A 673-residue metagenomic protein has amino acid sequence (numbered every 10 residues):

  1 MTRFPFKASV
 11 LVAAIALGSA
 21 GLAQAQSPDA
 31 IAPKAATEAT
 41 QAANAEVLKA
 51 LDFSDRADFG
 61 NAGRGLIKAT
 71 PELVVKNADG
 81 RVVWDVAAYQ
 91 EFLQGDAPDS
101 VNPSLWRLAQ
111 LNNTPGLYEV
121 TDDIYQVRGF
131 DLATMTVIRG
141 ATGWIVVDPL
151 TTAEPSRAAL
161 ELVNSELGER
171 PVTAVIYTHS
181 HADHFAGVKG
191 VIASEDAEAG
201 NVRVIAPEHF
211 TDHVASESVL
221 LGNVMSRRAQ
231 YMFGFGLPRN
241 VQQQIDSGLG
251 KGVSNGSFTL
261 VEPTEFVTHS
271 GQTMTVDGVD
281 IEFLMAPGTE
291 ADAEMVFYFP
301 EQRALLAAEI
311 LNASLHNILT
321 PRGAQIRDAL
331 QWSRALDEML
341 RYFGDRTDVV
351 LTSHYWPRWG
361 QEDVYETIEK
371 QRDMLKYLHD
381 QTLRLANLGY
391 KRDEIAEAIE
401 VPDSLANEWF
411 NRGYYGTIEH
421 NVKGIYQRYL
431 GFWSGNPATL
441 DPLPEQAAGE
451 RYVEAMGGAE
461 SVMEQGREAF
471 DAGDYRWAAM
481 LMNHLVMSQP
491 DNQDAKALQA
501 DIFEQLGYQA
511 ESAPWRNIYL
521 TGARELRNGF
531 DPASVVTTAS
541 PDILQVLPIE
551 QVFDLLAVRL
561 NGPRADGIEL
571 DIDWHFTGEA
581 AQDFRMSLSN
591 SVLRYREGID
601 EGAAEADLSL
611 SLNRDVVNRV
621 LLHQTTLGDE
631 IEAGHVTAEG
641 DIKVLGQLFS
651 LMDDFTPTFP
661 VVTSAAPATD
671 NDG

Functional and structural regions predicted by a protein language model:
M1-A25: Gram-negative bacterial Sec-dependent N-terminal signal peptides
A25, D474-M480, M487, D491-Q493 (+1 more regions): Feature captures hydrophobic
P28-A43, L48, A304, S314 (+4 more regions): Divalent-metal (often Zn2+) His-rich catalytic cores of metallo-beta-lactamase-fold enzymes
Q110-R170, M295-F299, R303-E309: Conserved beta-strand hairpin/beta-sheet module of binuclear metal-dependent hydrolase folds, prominently
E119, G168, I205, T211-A286 (+1 more regions): Metallo-beta-lactamase
T142-G143, E154-I205: Active-site metal-binding motif and surrounding structural segment of the metallo-beta-lactamase
G143-I145, T151-E154, T259-E265, G271-T275 (+1 more regions): Metallo-beta-lactamase
G449-L481: Alpha-helical segment of the N-proximal tetratricopeptide repeat
